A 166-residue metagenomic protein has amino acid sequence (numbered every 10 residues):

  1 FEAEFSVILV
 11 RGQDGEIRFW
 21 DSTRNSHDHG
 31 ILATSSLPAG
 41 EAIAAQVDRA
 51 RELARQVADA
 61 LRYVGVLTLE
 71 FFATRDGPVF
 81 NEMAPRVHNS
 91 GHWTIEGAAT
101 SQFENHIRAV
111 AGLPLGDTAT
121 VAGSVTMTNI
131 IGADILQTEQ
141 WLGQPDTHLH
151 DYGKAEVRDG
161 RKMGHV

Functional and structural regions predicted by a protein language model:
F1-L69, A73-R75: Internal nucleotide-binding/catalytic subdomain
F5, L32-S35, N81-E82, I131-A133 (+1 more regions): Short, well-ordered secondary-structure micro-motifs
V7, H106, V166: Residue-level signal for inorganic ion chemistry
D48-L69, P85-A133: Active-site "cap" helix and flanking loop/linker of ATP-utilizing ligase/carboxylase catalytic domains
T74-D76, E96-G97: Contiguous C-terminal substrate-recognition/catalytic subdomains in enzyme active sites
G77-V87: A short beta-strand motif that forms the metal-chelation/ATP-contact edge of phosphoryl-transfer active sites
R108-H165: Peripheral (often C-terminal) accessory segments that flank ATP-dependent C-N-forming ligase machineries
